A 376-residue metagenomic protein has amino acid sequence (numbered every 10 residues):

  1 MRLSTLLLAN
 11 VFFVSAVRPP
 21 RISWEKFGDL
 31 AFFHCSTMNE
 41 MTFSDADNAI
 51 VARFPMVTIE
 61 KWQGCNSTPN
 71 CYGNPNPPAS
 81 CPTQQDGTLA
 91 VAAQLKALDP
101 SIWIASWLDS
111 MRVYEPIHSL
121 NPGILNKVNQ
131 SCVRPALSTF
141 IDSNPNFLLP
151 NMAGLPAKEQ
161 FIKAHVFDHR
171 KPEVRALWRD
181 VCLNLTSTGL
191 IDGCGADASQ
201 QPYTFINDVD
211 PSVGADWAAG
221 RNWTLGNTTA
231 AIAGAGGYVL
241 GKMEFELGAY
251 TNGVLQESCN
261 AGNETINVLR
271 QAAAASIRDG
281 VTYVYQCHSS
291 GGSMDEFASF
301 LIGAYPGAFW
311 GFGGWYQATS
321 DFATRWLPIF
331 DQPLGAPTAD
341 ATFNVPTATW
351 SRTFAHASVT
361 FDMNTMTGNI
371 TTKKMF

Functional and structural regions predicted by a protein language model:
R2-A16: Cleavable N-terminal signal peptides of Sec/SRP-targeted secreted and luminal proteins
V17-F376: Glycan-processing catalytic domains of CAZymes
